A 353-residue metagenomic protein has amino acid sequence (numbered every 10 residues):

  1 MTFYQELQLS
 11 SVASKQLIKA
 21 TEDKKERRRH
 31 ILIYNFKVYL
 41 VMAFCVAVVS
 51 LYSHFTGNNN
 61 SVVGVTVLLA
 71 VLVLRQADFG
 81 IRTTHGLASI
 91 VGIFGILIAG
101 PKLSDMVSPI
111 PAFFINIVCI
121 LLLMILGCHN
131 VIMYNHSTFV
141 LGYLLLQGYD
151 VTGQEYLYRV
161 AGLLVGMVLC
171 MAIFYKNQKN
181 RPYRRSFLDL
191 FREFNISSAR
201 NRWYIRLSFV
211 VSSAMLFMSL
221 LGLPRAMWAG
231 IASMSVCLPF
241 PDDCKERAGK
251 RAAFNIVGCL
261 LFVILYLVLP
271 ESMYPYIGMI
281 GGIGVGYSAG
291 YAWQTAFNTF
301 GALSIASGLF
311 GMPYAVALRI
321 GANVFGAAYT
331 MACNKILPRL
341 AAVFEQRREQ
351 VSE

Functional and structural regions predicted by a protein language model:
M1-I90: N-terminal signal-anchor module of multipass membrane proteins
M1-N35, N177-N201, A342-E353: Intrinsically disordered, low-complexity non-transmembrane regions of multi-pass membrane transporters
M42-A47, N59-A77, F113-T152, M167 (+2 more regions): Pore- and pathway-forming membrane helices of multi-pass small-molecule/ion transporters and channels
S50-T66, G100-I117, G162-V165, F217-A229 (+1 more regions): Structural signature of hydrophobic alpha-helical transmembrane segments
T83-G92, V131-G142, G249-G258, F297 (+1 more regions): Cytoplasmic-side transmembrane-helix entry/capping segments in multi-pass membrane proteins
P101-I196: Membrane-interface helix-loop-helix junctions at boundaries between adjacent transmembrane segments
R192-L216: Membrane-water interface at loop-to-transmembrane-helix junctions
S212-L265, L269: Transmembrane helical segments that form the transport core of multi-pass membrane transport proteins
